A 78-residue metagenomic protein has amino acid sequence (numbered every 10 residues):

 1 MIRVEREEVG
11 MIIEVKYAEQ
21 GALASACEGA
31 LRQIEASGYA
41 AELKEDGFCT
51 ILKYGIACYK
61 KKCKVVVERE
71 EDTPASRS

Functional and structural regions predicted by a protein language model:
M1-S78: Structural signature of nuclease core domains in nucleic-acid processing machines
